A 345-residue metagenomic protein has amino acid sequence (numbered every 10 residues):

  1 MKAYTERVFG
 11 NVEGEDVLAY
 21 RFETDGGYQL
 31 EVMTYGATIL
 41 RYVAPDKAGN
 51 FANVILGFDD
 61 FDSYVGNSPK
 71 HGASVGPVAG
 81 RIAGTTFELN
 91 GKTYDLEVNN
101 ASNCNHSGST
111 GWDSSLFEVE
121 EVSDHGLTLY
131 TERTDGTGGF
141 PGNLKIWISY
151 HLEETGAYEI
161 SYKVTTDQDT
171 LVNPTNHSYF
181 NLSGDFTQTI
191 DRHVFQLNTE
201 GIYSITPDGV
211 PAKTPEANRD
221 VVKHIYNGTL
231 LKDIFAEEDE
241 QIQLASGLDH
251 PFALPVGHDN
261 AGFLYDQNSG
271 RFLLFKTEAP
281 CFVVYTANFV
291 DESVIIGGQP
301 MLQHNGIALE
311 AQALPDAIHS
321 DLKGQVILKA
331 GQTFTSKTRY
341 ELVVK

Functional and structural regions predicted by a protein language model:
M1-K345: An exposed, glycine/acidic-rich loop-and-rim segment of catalytic or binding clefts
